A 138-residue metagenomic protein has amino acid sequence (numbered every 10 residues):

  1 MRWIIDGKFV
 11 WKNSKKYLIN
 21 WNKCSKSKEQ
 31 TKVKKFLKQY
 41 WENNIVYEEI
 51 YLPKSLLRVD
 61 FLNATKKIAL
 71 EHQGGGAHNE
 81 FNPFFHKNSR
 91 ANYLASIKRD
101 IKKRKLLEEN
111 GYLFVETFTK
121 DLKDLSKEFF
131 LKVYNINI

Functional and structural regions predicted by a protein language model:
M1-I138: Nucleic-acid endo/exonuclease domains
